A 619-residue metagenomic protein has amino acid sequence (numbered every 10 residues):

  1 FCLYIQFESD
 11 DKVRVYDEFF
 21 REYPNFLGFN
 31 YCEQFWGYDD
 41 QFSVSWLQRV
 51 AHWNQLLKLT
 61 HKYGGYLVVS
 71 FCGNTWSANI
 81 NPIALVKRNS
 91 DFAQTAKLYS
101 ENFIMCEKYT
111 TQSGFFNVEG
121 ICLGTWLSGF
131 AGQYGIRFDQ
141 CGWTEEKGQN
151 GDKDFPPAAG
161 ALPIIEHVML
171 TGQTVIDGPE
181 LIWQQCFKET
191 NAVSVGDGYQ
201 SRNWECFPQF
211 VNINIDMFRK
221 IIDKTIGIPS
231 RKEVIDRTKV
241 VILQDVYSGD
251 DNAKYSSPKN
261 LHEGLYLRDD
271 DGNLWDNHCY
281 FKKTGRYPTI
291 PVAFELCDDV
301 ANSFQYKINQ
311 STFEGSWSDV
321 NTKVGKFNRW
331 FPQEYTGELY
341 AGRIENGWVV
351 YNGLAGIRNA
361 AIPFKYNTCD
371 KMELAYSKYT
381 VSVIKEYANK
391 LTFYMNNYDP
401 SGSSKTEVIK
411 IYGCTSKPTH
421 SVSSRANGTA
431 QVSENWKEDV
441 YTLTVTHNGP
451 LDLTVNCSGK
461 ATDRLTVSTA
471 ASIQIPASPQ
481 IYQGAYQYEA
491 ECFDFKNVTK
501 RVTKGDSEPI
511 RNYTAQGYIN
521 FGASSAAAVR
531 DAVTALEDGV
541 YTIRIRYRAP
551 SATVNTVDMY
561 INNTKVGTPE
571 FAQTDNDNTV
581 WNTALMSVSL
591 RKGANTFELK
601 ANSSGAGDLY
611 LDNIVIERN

Functional and structural regions predicted by a protein language model:
F1-W348, N352: Glycan-processing catalytic domains of CAZymes
V50, S403-K405, V554, L609: Short acidic/proline- and small/hydrophobic-mixed sequence motifs that coincide with surface turns and coil-to-beta
A93, F187-V195, S401-S403, A532 (+1 more regions): Intrinsically disordered, low-complexity coil segments
P179-E180, Q244, M395, I545-Y547 (+1 more regions): Active-site proximal loops enriched in glycine and acidic residues that flank catalytic Cys/His/Asp and coordinate
S201, S230, V241, N252 (+21 more regions): Polar low-complexity intrinsically disordered regions enriched in Ser/Thr and small residues
C206-I226, S458-P476, L611-N619: A recurrent domain-boundary module in secreted/ectodomain proteins
L261-G484, S587, N619: C-terminal beta-sandwich/jelly-roll accessory domains of carbohydrate-active enzymes
Q474-N619: Extracytoplasmic
